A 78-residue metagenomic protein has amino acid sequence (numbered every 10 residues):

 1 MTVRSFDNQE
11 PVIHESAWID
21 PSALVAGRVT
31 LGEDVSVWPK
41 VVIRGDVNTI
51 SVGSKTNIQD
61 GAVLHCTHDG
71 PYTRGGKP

Functional and structural regions predicted by a protein language model:
M1-T2, D7, H68-G76: Acidic/polar low-complexity surface segments
P11, S16-I19, A23, V29 (+5 more regions): A structural motif detector for beta-strand N-caps
